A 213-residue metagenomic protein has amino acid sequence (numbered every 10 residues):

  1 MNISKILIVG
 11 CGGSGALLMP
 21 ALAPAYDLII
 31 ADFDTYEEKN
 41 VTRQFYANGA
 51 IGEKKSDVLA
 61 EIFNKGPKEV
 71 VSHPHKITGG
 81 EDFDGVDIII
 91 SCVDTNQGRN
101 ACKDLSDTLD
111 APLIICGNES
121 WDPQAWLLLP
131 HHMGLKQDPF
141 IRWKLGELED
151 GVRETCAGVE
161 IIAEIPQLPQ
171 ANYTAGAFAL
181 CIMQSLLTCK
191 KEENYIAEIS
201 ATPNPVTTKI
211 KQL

Functional and structural regions predicted by a protein language model:
M1-L213: Adenine nucleotide-associated cytosolic modules
